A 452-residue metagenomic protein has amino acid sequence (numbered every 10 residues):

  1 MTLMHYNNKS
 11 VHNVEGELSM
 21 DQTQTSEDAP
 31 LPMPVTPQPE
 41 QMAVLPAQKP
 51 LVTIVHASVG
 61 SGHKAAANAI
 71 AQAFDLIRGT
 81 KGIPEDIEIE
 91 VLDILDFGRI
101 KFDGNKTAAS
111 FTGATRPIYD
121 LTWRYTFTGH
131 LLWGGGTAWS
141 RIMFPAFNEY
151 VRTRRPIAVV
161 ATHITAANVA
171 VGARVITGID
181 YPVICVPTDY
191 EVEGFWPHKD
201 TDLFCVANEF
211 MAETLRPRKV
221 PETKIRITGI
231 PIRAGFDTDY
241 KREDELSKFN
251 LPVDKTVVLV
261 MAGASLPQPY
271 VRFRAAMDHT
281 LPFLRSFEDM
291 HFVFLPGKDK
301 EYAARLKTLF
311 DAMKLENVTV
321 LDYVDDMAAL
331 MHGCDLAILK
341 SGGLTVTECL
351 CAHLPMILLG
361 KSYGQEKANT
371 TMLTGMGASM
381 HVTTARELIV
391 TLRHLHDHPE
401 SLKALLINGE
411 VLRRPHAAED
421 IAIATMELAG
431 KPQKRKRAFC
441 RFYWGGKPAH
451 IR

Functional and structural regions predicted by a protein language model:
A69-R154: Conserved N-terminal ligand/cofactor-binding loop architecture of enzyme catalytic domains
T122-K219, K224-I227: Active-site and donor-binding regions of nucleotide-sugar-utilizing enzymes
D202-S265, G297-E301: A nucleotide-sugar donor-handling region in carbohydrate enzymes
E243, P252-G333: Donor-nucleotide binding loops and adjacent catalytic segments primarily of GT-B fold Leloir glycosyltransferases
H332-S341: Acidic donor-binding loop of glycosyltransferase active sites
D335, H353-P355: A short alpha->beta transition loop at the rim of the catalytic pocket in nucleotide-sugar-dependent
M376, T384-E400: C-terminal "capping" alpha-helix adjacent to the active site of nucleotide-linked donor transferases in cell-envelope
E400-R452: C-terminal amphipathic helix plus adjacent low-complexity, charged tail appended to glycosyltransferase catalytic
